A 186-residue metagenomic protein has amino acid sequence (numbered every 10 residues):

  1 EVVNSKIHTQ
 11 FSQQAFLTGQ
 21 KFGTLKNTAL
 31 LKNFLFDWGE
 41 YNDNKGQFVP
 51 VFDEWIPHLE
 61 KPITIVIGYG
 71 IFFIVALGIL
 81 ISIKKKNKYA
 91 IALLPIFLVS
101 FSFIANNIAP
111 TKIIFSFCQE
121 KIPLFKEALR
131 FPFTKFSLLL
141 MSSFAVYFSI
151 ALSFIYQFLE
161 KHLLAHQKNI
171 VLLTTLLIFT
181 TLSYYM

Functional and structural regions predicted by a protein language model:
E1-G78, F133, L138: Periplasmic/ER-lumenal interhelical loops and adjacent helix-loop junctions in multi-pass membrane proteins
E1-N4, V99-F103, T181-Y184: Transmembrane signal-anchor helices characteristic of membrane glycosylation enzymes that use polyprenol
V2-T9, K86, I155-Y156, M186: Juxtamembrane/interface segments at transmembrane-helix termini
S12-T18, V51-I63, P95-V146: Membrane-helix boundary/interfacial segments in multi-pass membrane proteins
N27, I114-K121, F125, L152-I155 (+1 more regions): Hydrophobic alpha-helical segments of integral membrane proteins, encompassing both true transmembrane helices
P50, I67-F101, A151-Q157: Hydrophobic, aromatic-rich transmembrane alpha-helices and their immediate juxtamembrane boundary segments
I63-F73, Y89-L93, L139-S142, I170-T174: Alpha-helical transmembrane segments
V146, L152-M186: Signature aromatic-anchored transmembrane alpha helix within multi-pass, membrane-resident enzymes that catalyze glycan
